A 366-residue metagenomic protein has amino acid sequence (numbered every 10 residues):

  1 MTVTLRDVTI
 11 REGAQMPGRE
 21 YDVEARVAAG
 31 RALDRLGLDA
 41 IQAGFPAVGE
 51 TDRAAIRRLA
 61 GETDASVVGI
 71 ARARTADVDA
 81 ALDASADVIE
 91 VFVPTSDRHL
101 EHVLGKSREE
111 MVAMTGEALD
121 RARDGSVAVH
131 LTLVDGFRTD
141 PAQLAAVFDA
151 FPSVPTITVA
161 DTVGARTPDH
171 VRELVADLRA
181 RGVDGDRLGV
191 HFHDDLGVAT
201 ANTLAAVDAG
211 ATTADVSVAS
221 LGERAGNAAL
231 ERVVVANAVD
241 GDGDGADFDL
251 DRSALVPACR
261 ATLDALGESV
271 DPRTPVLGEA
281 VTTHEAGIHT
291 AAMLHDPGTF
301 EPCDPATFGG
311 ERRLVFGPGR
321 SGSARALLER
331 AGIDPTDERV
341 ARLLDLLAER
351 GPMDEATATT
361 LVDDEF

Functional and structural regions predicted by a protein language model:
M1-A73: N-terminal capping/small domains of soluble enzymes
V3, T9, F248-F366: A mid-to-C-terminal "edge-of-domain" accessory segment
L5, R19-A40, T75-H102, A113-D186 (+1 more regions): Alpha/beta enzyme core
R11, P46-V48, I70-R74, P94-S96 (+4 more regions): Active-site beta-loop-alpha junctions enriched in small/polar residues
D34-G37, A60-T63, S85, I89 (+9 more regions): Structural signal for hydrophobic packing residues in well-ordered secondary-structure cores of soluble enzyme domains
V68, T158, T213-V216: Short hydrophobic alpha-helical runs that function as membrane-insertion/retention elements
A71, F137, G164-A165, L196 (+4 more regions): Hydrophobic alpha-helical scaffolding
T167-A286: Catalytic alpha/beta core domains of metabolic enzymes, predominantly
